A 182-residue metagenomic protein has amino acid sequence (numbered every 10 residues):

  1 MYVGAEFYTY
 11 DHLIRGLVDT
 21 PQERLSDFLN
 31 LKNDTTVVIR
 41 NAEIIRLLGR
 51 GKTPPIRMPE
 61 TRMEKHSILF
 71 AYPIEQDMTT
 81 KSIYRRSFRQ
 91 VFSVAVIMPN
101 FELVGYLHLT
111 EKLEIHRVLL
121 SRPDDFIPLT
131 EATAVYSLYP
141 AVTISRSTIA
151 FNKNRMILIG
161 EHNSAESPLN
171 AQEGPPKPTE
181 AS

Functional and structural regions predicted by a protein language model:
M1-S182: Conserved RNA-binding domains used in RNP assembly and mRNA/RNA metabolism
